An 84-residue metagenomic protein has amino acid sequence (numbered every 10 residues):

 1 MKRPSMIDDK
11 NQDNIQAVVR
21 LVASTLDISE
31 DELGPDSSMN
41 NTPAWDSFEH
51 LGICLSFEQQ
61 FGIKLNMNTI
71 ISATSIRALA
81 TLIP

Functional and structural regions predicted by a protein language model:
K2-E32, T81-P84: Thiotemplate assembly-line natural product biosynthesis machinery
S24-A44, Q60-S72: Phosphopantetheine carrier-protein modules
S38, S56, S75-A78: Residue-level recognition of oxygen-bearing side chains
P43, R77-A80: Short secondary-structure transition/capping segments
A44-S56: Amphipathic alpha-helical interaction surfaces in cytosolic regulatory modules
